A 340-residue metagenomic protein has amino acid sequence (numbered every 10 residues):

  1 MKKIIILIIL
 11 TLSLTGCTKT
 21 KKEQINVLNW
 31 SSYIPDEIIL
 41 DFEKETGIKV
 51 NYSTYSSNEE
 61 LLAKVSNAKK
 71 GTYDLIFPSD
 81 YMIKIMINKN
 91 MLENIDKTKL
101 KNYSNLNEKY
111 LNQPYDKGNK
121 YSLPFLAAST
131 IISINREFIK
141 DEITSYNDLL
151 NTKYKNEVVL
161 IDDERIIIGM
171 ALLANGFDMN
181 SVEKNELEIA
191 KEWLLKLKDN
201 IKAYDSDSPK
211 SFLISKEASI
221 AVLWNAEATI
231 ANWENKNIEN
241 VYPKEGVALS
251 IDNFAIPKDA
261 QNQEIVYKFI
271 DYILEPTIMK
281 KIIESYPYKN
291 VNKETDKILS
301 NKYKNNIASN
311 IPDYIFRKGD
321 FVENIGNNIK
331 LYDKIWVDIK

Functional and structural regions predicted by a protein language model:
C17-I85, S211: Early extracytoplasmic/lumenal segment of secretory-pathway proteins
T72-Y73, F77-N200, D205-E217: Extracytoplasmic ligand-binding site segments that recognize negatively charged/polar headgroups
I83-I85, I214-S215, I220-N237: A ligand-binding cleft/hinge motif common to bilobed small-molecule-binding domains
I87-N94, D116-K120, I230-Y242, K304: Ligand-binding "clamshell"
A128, L187-K196, K202, E234-K258: Periplasmic-binding protein-like
I131-F138, L173-A174, S250-N262, I270-I273 (+1 more regions): A bilobed periplasmic-binding-protein/Venus flytrap-type ligand-binding module shared by bacterial periplasmic
P257-F316: Mature extracytoplasmic/periplasmic domains
L299-K340: Extracellular/periplasmic bilobal clamshell ligand-binding domains
